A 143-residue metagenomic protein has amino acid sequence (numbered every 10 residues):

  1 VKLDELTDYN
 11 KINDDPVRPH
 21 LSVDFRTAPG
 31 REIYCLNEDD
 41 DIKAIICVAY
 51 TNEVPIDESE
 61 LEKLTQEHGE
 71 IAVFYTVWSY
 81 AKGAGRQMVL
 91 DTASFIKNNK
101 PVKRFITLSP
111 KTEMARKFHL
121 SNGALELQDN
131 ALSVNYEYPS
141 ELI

Functional and structural regions predicted by a protein language model:
V1-G69, W78, K100-K103, V134-I143: Non-catalytic substrate-recognition and accessory regions of acyl/acetyltransferase enzymes
G30-R31, G123-L125: Short glycine-aromatic motifs
E58-G123: Acyl-donor binding region in acyl/amide transferases
L125-E137: Conserved catalytic-core motifs of GNAT/GCN5-like acyltransferases
